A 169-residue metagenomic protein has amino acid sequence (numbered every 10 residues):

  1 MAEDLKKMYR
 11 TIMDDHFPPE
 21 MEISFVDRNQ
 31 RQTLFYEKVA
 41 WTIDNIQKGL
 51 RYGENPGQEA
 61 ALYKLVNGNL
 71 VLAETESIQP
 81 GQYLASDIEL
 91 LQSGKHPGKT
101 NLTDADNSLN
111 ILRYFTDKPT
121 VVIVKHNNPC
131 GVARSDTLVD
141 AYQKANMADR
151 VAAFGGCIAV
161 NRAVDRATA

Functional and structural regions predicted by a protein language model:
M1-A169: Active-site loops and adjacent core secondary-structure elements that bind or stabilize anionic groups
